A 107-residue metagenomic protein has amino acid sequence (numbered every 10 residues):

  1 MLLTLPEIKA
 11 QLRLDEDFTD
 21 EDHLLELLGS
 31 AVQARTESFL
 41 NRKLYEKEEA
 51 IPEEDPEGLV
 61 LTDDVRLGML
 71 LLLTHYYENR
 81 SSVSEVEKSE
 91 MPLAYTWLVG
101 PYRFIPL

Functional and structural regions predicted by a protein language model:
M1-L107: Divalent metal-cofactor coordination and adjacent catalytic microenvironments
